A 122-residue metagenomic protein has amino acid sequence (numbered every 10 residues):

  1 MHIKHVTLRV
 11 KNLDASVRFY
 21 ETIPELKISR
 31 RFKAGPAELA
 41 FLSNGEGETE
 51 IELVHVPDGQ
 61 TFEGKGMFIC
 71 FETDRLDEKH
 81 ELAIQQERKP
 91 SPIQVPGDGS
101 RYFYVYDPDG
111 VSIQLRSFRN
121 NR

Functional and structural regions predicted by a protein language model:
M1-H2, T61-G66, P96-G97: Short glycine-enriched loop/turn motifs at secondary-structure junctions
M1-V17, M67-F71, R119-R122: N-terminal beta-strand motif that seeds the catalytic metal site of vicinal oxygen chelate
T7-E48: Core segments of cupin and vicinal oxygen chelate
L39, E50, C70, Y102-Y104: Short hydrophobic/aromatic beta-strand element in the GNAT-like acyltransferase core that lines or flanks the acyl-donor
F41, H80-R122: Vicinal oxygen chelate
G47-I51, T61, G110-I113: Short, charged/polar, Gly/Pro-enriched secondary-structure boundary elements
F68-A83: Mid-chain, well-packed structural core segment of small domains
